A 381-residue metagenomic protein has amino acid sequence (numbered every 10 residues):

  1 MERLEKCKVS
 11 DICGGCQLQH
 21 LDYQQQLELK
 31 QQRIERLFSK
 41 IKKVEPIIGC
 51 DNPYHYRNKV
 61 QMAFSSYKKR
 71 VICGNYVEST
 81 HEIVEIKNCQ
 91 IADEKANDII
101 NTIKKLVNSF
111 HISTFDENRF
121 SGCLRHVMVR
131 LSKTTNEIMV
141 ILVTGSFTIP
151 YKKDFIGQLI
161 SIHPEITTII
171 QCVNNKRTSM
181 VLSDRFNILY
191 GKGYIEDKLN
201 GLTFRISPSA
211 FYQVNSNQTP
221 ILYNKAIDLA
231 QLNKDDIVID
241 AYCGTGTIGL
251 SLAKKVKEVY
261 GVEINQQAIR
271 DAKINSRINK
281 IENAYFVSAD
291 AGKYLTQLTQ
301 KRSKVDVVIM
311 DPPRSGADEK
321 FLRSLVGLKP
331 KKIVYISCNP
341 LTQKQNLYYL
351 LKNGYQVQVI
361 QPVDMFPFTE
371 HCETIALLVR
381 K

Functional and structural regions predicted by a protein language model:
M1-V9, Y285, G292-K293: Terminal RNA-binding accessory module
E5-D22: Local cysteine-cluster metal-coordination motifs and their immediate loop/turn environment, predominantly Fe-S cluster
Q17-T114, F120, K133-T134, I149: Extended interfacial segments that mediate partner engagement and assembly in macromolecular machines
N58, N136-I138, D235-D236: Nucleotide donor/acceptor-binding cores
S65, V129, T135-G145, T203-S207 (+1 more regions): Short, aliphatic-rich beta-strand segments
G74-V77, I141-V143, A272: Short, acidic/hydrophobic/Gly-rich beta-strand patch recurrent on exposed beta strands that often constitutes part
E85-N101, N136-K152, L159-E165, I169-V173: Accessory substrate-recognition/RNA-binding modules or partner subunits associated with SAM-dependent
Y151-K153, G157-K381: Rossmann-like S-adenosyl-L-methionine
